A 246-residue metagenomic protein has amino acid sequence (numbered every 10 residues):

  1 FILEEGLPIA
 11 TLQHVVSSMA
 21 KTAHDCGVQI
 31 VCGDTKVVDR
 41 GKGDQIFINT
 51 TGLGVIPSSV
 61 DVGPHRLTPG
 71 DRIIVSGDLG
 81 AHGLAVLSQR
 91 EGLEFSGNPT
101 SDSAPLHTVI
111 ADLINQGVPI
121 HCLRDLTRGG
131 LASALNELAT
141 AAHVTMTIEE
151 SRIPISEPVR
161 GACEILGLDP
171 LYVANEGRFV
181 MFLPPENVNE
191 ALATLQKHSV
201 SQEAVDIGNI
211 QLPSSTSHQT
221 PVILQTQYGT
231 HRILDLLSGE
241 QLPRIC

Functional and structural regions predicted by a protein language model:
F1-A85, N209: Glycine-rich anion-binding loops of enzyme active sites
E4-A10, P99-N175: Active-site-proximal betaalpha loop/short-helix elements that scaffold phosphoryl/nucleotidyl transfer chemistry
N49-V62, F95-N115: Active-site glycine-rich loop that binds ribose-phosphate moieties when present
A85-P99: Short, compositionally biased
G177-L183: Short cationic amphipathic helices and targeting signals
L183-N189: Helix N-cap motif at beta-to-alpha junctions
E190-V200: Short amphipathic alpha-helices in soluble, non-transmembrane regions that often serve as interface/regulatory elements
H198-C246: Acidic, Ser/Thr/Pro-rich beta/coil linker or hinge segments at domain junctions
